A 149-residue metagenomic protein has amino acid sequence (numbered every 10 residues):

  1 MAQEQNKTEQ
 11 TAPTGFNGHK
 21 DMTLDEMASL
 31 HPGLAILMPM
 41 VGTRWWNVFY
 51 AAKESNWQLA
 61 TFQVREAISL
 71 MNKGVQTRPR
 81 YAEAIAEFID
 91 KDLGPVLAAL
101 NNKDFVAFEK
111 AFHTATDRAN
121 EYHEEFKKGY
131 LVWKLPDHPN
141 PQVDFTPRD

Functional and structural regions predicted by a protein language model:
A2-D149: C-terminal-biased regions
